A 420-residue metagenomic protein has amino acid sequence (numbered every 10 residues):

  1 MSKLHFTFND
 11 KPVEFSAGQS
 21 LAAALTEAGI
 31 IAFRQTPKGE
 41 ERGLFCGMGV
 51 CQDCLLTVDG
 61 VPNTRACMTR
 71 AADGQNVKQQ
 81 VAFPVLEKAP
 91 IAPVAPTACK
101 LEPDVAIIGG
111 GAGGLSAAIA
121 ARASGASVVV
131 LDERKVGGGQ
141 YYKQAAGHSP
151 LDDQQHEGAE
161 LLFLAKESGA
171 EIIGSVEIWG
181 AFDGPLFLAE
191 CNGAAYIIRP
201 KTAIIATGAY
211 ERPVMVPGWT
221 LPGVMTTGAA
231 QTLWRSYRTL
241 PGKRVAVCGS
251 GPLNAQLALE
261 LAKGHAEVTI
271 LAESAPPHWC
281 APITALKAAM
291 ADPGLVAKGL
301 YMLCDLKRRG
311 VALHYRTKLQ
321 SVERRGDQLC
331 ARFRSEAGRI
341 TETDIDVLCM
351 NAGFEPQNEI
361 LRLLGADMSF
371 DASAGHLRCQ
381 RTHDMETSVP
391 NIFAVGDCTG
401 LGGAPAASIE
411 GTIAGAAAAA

Functional and structural regions predicted by a protein language model:
M1-K11: Eukaryote-biased recognition of intrinsically disordered, low-complexity regulatory segments
L4, A17, A22-G39, G49-V50 (+1 more regions): Residues forming the flavin
D10-V13, K100: Short amphipathic
L44: Short, conserved loop-to-beta-strand elements that form functional interface hotspots
